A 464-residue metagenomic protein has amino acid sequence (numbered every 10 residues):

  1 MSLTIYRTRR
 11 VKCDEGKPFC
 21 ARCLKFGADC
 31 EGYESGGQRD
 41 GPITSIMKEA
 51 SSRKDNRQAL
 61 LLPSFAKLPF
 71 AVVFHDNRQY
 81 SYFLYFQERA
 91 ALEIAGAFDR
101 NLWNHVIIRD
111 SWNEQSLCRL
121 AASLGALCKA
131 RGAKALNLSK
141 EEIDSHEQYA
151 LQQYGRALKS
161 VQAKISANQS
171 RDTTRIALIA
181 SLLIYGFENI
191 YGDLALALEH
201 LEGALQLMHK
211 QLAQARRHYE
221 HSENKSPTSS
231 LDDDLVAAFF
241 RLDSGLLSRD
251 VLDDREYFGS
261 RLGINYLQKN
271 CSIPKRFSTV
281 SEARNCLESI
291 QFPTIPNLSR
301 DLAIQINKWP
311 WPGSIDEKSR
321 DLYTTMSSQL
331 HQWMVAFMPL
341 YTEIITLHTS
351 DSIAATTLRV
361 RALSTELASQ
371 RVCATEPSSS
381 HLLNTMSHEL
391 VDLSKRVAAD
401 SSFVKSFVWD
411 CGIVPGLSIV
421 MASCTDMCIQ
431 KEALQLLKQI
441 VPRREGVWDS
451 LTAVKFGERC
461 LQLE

Functional and structural regions predicted by a protein language model:
M1-S35, G96-F98: N-terminal cysteine-rich, zinc-dependent DNA-binding domains of eukaryotic transcription factors
M1-Y6, S35-S64: Intrinsically disordered, low-complexity regulatory/activation regions in transcriptional regulators
D14-P18, G27-D29, I345-T356, R361-E464: Fungal-biased detection of long, low-complexity, Ser/Thr- and Lys/Arg-rich intrinsically disordered regions
F65-E114, C118-G125, G132-N307, W311-L322 (+2 more regions): Intrinsically disordered, low-complexity acidic/Ser/Thr-rich segments used as protein-protein interaction/activation
D110, L124, C128, G186-F187 (+3 more regions): Residue-level signature for tetratricopeptide repeat
S160, A167, L207, A336 (+3 more regions): Residue position in alpha-helical solenoids
F258-R300, T325-V335, R361, A368 (+2 more regions): C-terminal, low-complexity intrinsically disordered regions in eukaryotic proteins
S299-L382: Non-catalytic interaction/regulatory modules that flank or connect domains
